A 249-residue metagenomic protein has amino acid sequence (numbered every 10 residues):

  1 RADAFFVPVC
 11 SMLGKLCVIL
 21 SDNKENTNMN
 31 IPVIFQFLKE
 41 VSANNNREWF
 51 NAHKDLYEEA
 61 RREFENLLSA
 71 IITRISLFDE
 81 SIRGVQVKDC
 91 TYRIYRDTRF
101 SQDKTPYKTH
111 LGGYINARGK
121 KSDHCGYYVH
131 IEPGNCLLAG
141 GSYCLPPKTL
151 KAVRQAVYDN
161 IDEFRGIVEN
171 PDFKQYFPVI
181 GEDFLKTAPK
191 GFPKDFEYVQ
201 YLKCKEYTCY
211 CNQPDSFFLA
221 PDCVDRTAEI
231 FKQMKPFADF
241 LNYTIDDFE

Functional and structural regions predicted by a protein language model:
A2-A4, T27: Ala/Thr-enriched low-complexity intrinsically disordered regions
P8-E25: Short, positively charged and aromatic/hydrophobic N-terminal segments
N28-R47, F64-I72, Y158, I167-N170 (+1 more regions): Long, solvent-exposed, polar/charged low-complexity segments
K39-Y92: Active-site acidic/histidine clusters and adjacent loop/turn architecture that either coordinate catalytic ions
F78-S122: Hydrophobic/aromatic-rich structural module bridging two neighboring secondary-structure elements via a short loop
A117, S142, C211-Q213: Short, structured patches in soluble enzyme cores that scaffold and shape functional sites
P133-K186: Compact, glycine/acidic-enriched structural inserts
